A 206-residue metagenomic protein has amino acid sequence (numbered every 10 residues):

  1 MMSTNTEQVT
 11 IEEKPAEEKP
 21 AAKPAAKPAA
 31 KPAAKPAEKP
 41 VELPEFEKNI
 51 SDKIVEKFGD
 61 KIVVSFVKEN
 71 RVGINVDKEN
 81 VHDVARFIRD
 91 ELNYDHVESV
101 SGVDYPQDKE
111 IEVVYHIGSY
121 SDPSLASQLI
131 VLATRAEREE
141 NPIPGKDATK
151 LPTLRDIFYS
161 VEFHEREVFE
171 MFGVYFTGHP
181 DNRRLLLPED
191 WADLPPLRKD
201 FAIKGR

Functional and structural regions predicted by a protein language model:
M2-R206: Conserved helix-adjacent loop modules within structured domains
